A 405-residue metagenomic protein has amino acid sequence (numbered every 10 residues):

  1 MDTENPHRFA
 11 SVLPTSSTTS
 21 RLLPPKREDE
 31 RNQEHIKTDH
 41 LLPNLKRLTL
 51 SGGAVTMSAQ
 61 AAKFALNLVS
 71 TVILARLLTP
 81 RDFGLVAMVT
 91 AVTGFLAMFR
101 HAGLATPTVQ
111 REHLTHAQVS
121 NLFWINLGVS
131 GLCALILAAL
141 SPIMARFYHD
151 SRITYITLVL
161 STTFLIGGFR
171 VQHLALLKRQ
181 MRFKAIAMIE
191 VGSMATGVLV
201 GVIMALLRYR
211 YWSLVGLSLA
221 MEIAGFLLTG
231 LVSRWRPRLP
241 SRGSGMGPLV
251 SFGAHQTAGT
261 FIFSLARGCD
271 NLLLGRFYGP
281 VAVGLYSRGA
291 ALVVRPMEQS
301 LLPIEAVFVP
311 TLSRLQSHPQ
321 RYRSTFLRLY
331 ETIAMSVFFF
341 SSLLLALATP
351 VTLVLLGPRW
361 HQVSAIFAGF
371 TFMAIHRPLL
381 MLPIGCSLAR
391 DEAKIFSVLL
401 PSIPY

Functional and structural regions predicted by a protein language model:
D2, T19-E34, N44-A102, L127-S141 (+5 more regions): Signature of the first transmembrane helix
D2-K37, W124-H149, Y155-L158, V198-L199 (+4 more regions): Alpha-helical transmembrane segments of multi-pass membrane transport and lipid-handling proteins
A10-P14, L23, E30-L45, T49 (+4 more regions): Interhelical loop/hinge segments that connect adjacent transmembrane helices in multipass membrane
L68-D82, A145-F147, I203-A205, S264-R295 (+2 more regions): Helix-terminus/linker motif at the lipid-water interface of multi-pass membrane proteins
F95-F99, L127, L135-A139, D150-H173 (+8 more regions): Alpha-helical transmembrane segments of multi-pass membrane proteins
F99-H116, K178-R179, G289, V293-V337 (+1 more regions): Helix-loop junctions and terminal segments of transmembrane helices in multi-pass membrane transport/translocation
P107-H116, I166-I189, L207, W212 (+3 more regions): Membrane-interface junctions at transmembrane-helix termini in multi-pass inner-membrane proteins
T154-S161, I189-W235, V250-F252, G259 (+4 more regions): Hydrophobic alpha-helical transmembrane segments
